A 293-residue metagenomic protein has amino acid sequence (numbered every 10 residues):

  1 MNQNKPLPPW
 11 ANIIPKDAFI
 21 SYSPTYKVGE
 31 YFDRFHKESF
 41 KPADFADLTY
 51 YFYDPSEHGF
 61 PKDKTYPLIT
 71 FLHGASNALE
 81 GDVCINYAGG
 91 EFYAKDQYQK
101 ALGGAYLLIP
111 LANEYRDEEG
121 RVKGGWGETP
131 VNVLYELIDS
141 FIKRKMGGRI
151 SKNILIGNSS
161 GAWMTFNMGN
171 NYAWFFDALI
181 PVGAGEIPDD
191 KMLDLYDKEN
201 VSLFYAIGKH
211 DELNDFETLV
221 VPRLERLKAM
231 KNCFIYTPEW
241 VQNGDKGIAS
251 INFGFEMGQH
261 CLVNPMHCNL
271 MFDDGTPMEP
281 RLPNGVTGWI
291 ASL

Functional and structural regions predicted by a protein language model:
M1-P67, W163, P222-R223, C233: A domain-start/cap signature at the N-terminus of enzymes
H58-K64, E118-S159: Gly/Ser-rich "nucleophile elbow"/oxyanion-hole loop immediately N-terminal to the catalytic nucleophile in hydrolases
K62-K64, L79-I85, E119-K123, N167-M168 (+2 more regions): Short, solvent-exposed loop/turn and secondary-structure capping segments
L68, L72-L134: Active-site machinery of serine-nucleophile hydrolases
L72-L79, D139-M146, N158, T165 (+4 more regions): Cell-envelope and extracellular/periplasmic
G103, D197-L203: Short, proline-enriched alpha-helix->beta-strand connector loops that line the catalytic pocket of alpha/beta-hydrolase
I150-D197: Primarily recognizes the serine-hydrolase "nucleophile elbow" in alpha/beta-hydrolase and SGNH/GDSL folds
F204-A206, H210-L213, T218, R226-L293: C-terminal catalytic histidine-bearing segment of alpha/beta-hydrolase fold enzymes
